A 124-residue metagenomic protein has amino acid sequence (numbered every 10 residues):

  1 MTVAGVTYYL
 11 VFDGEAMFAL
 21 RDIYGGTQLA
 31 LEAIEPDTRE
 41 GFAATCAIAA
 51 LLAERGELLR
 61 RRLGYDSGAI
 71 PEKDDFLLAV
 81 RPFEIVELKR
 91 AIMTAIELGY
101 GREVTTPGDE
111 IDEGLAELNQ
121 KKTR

Functional and structural regions predicted by a protein language model:
T2, F18, T27-E40, R60-R124: Charged interaction scaffolds used for protein-protein
V11-F12: Short linear motifs in exposed loops
L20-D22: A short, polar/proline- and glycine-enriched secondary-structure boundary/capping micro-motif
Y24, Q28, A53-G56: Short amphipathic alpha-helical segments enriched in hydrophobics
T38-R55: Short, well-structured hydrophobic secondary-structure segments
